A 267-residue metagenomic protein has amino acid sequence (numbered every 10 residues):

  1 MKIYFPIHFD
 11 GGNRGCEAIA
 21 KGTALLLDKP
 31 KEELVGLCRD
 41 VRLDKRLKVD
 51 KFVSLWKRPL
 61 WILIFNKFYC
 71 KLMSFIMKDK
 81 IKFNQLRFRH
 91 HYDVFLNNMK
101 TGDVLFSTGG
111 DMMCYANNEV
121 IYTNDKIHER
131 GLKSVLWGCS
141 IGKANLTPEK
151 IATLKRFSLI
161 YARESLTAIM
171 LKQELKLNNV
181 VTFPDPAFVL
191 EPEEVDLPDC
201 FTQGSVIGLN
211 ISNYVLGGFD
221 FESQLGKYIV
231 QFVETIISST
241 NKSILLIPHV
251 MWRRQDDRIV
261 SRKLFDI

Functional and structural regions predicted by a protein language model:
M1-I267: Active-site anion-handling motifs in enzyme catalytic cores
